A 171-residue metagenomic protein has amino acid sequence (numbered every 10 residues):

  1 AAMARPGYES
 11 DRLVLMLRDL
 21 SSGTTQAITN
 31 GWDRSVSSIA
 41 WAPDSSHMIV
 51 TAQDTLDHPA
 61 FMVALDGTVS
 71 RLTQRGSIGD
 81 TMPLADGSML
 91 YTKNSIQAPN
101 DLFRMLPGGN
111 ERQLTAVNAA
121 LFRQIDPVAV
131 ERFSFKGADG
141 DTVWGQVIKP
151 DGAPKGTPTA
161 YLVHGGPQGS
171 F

Functional and structural regions predicted by a protein language model:
A1-M16, A27-V36, T51-F61, Q74-S77 (+2 more regions): A flexible loop/linker signature enriched in serine peptidases of the S9 family
D19-G23, V63-T68, L106-G109: Short loop/turn segments that connect beta-strands within beta-propeller blades
T24-N30, T68-T73, Q113: A short beta-strand motif characteristic of beta-propeller blades
S35, D44, S77, D141-T142: WD40/WD-repeat beta-propeller blade-loop signature
D44-S46, D86-G87: Short coil/turn segments that connect the beta-strands within blades of beta-propeller domains
M48-I49, L90: Conserved beta-propeller blade signature
I78-F171: Serine-hydrolase catalytic core recognition
